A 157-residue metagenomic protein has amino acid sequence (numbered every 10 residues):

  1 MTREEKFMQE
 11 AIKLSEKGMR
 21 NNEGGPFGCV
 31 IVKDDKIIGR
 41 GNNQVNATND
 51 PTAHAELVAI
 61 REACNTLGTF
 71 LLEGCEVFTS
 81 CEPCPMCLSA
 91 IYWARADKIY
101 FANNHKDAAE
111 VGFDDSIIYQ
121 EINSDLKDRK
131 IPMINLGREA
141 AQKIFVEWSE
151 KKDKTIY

Functional and structural regions predicted by a protein language model:
M1-R20, P83, A90-Y157: Zinc-dependent deaminase
K6, K36, V58: Active-site phosphate/pyrophosphate-handling residues
N21-G25: A short helix-loop-beta-strand connector motif used in the catalytic cores of GNAT acetyltransferases and, in some
P26-D35: Short beta-strand scaffold segments in enzyme catalytic cores
I38-V45: Short beta->alpha transition motifs characteristic of CBS
N49-A53, L57-A94: Helix-adjacent hinge/juxtasegments
